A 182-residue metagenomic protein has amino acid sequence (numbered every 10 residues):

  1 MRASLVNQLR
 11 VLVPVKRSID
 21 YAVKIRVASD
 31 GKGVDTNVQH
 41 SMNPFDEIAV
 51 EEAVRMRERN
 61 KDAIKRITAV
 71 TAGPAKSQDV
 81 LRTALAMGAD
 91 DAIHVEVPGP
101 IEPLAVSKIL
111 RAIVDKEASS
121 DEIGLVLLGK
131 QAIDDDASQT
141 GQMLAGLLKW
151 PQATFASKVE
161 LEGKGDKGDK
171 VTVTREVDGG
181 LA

Functional and structural regions predicted by a protein language model:
R2-A182: N-terminal glycine-rich FAD/FM-binding segment characteristic of electron-transfer flavoproteins
